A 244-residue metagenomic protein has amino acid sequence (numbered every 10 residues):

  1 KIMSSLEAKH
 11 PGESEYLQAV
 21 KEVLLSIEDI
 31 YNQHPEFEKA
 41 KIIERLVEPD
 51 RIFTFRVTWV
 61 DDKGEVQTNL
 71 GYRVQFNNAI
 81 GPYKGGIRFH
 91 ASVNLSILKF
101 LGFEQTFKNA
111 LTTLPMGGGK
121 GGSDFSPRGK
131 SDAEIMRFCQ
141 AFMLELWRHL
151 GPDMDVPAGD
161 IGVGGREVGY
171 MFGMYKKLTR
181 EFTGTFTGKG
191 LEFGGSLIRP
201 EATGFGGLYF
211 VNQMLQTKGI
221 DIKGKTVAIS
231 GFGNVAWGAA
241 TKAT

Functional and structural regions predicted by a protein language model:
E36-E65: Structured beta-strand/loop patches that form or line metal/cofactor-binding pockets in enzymes
E65-T106: N-terminal cap/recognition module
H90, N109-K223: Glycine/serine-rich phosphate-binding loop and adjoining beta1-alpha1 elements at the start of nucleotide-handling
V227-I229: Hydrophobic Val/Ile/Leu positions in short beta-strands of Rossmann-like dinucleotide-binding domains
F232: Glycine-rich Rossmann-fold phosphate-binding loop(s) that bind the pyrophosphate of adenine dinucleotide cofactors
A236-W237: N-terminal Rossmann-fold NAD(P) dinucleotide-binding loop
A243: Aromatic pocket-lining residues of Rossmann-like dinucleotide-binding sites
